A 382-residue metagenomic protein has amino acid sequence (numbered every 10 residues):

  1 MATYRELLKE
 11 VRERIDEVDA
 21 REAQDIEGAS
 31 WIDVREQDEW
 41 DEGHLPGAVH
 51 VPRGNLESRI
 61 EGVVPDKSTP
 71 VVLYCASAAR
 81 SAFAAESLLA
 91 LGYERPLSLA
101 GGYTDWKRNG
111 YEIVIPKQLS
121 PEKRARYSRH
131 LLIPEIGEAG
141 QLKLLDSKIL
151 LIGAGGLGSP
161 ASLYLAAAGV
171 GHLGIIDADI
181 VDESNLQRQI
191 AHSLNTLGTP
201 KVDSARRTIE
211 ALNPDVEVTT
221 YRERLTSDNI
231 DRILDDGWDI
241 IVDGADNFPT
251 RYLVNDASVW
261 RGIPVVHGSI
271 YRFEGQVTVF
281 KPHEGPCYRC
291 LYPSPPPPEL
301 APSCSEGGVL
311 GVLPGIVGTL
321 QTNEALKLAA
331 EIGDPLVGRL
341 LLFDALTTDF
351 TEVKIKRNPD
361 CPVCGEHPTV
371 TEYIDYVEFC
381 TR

Functional and structural regions predicted by a protein language model:
M1-S30, Q37-P70, A76-K143, N185 (+2 more regions): Rhodanese-like catalytic fold shared by cysteine-dependent sulfurtransferases and DSP/PTP-type phosphatases
W31-D33, S98, H172-D177: Short beta-strand "acidic-cap" motif of Rossmann-like dinucleotide-binding folds
V34-R35, C75, G244-D246: Glycine-rich, N-terminal phosphate-binding loop of Rossmann-like dinucleotide-binding domains
S58, K67-T69, A90, R108 (+1 more regions): Adenine nucleotide-associated cytosolic modules
Y74-C75, N195: Short gly/ser-rich anion-binding loops that grip negatively charged ligand groups
